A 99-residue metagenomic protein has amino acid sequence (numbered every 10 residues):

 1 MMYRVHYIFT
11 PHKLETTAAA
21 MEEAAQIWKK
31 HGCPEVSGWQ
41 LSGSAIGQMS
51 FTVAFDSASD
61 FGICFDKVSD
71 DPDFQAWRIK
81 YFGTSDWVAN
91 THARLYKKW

Functional and structural regions predicted by a protein language model:
M1-M2, I46: Coil-to-beta-strand transition motifs
M2-H6, T52: Short, structured motif recognition centered on aromatic/hydrophobic residues
F9-A19: Short, surface-exposed ligand-recognition loops at beta-strand->loop->(often short) alpha-helix junctions that present
P11, F55-S57, K97: Non-catalytic surface loops within mature trypsin-like serine protease
A19-S37, A54-T91: An amphipathic, aromatic/His-enriched active-site/gating alpha helix that lines ligand/cofactor pockets
G38-S42: Short, solvent-exposed loop/turn elements at beta->coil junctions and helix N-caps that rim active or binding pockets
S44-S50: The conserved glycine-aromatic submotif of the RRM
A45, V88-W99: Long, low-complexity, Ser/Thr/Gly/Pro-rich intrinsically disordered segments that act as flexible linkers and assembly
